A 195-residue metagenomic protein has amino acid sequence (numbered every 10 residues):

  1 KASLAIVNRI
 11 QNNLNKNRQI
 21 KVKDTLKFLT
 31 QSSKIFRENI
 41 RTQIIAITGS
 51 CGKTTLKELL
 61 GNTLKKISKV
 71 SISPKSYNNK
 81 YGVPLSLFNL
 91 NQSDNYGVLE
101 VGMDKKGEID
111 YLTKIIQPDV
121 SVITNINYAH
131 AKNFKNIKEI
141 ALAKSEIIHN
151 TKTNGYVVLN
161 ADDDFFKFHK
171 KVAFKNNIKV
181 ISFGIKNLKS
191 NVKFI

Functional and structural regions predicted by a protein language model:
A2-V22: Charged, amphipathic alpha-helical linker segments immediately N-terminal to NTP-binding catalytic cores
L4, Q19, K69-V70, V180: Hydrophobic anchor at the start of a short beta-strand that flanks the dinucleotide cofactor-binding loop
A5-I6, I72, V122, S182: Short beta-strand "acidic-cap" motif of Rossmann-like dinucleotide-binding folds
I6-I10, N176-I195: Beta-strand->loop->alpha-helix junctions that form or flank phosphate-binding loops in nucleotide-handling enzymes
L14, K21, L26-A161, F165-K175: Phosphate-binding loop of NTP-binding sites
